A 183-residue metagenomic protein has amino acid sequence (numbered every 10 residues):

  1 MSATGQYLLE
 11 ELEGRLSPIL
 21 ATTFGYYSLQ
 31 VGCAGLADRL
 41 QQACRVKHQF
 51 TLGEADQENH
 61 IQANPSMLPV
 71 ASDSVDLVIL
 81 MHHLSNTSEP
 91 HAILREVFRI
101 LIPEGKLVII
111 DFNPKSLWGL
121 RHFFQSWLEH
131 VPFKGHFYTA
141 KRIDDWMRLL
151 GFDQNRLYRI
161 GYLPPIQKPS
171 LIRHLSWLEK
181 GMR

Functional and structural regions predicted by a protein language model:
M1-A21: Class I SAM-dependent methyltransferase Rossmann-like catalytic core, especially the SAM/SAH-binding loop
G14, P18-L68: Class I SAM-dependent methyltransferase SAM/SAH-binding core
S66-V78: A short acidic, Gly/Pro-enriched loop at the edge of an enzyme's catalytic core that lines a small-molecule cofactor
D76-H91: A short SAM/SAH-binding and catalytic strip from SAM-dependent methyltransferases
H91-K106: A short glycine-rich, Lys/Arg-flanked "PGG" loop and its adjoining helix->strand segment in the class I
K106-K134: Conserved class I S-adenosyl-L-methionine
F124, K134-L157: Short alpha-helix
R159-R183: A C-terminal cap/extension of S-adenosyl-L-methionine-dependent methyltransferases that defines the acceptor-substrate
